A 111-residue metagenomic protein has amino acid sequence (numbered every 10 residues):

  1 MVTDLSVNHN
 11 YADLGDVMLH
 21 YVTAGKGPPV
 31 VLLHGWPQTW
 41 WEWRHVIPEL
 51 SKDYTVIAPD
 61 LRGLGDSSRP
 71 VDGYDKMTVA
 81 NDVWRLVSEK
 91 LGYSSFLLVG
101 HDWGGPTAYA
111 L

Functional and structural regions predicted by a protein language model:
M1-P29, S51-Y54, G92: Alpha/beta-hydrolase fold catalytic core
V22-D66: Conserved HGGG/HGGXW glycine-rich cap/lid loop of the alpha/beta-hydrolase fold
H45, A110-L111: Active-site signature of alpha/beta-hydrolase-fold catalytic machinery across serine- and Asp/Cys-nucleophile hydrolases
A58-G100: Active-site loop/oxyanion-hole signature of alpha/beta-hydrolase fold enzymes
G100, G104, A108: Gly/Ala-rich beta-loop-alpha elbow adjacent to hydrolase catalytic centers
